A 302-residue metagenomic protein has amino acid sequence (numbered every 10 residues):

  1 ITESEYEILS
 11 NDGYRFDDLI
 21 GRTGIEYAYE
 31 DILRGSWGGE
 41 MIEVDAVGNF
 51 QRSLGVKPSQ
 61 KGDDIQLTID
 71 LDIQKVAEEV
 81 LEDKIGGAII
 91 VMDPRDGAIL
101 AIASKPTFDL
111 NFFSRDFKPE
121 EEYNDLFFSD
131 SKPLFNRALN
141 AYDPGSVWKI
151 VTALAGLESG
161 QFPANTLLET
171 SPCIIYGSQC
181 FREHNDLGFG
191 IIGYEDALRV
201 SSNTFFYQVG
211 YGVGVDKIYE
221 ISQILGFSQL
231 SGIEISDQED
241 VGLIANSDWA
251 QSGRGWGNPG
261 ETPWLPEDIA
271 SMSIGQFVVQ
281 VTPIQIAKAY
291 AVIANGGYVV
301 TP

Functional and structural regions predicted by a protein language model:
I1-A88, A103, F108-R137, A141: Extracytoplasmic/periplasmic proteins that interact with beta-lactams or build/remodel peptidoglycan
D45-S53, R95-S146, V151-P302: Beta-lactam-recognizing serine transpeptidase/beta-lactamase-like catalytic domain environment
I89-P94: Short hydrophobic alpha-helical segments used for membrane anchoring or interfacial signaling
